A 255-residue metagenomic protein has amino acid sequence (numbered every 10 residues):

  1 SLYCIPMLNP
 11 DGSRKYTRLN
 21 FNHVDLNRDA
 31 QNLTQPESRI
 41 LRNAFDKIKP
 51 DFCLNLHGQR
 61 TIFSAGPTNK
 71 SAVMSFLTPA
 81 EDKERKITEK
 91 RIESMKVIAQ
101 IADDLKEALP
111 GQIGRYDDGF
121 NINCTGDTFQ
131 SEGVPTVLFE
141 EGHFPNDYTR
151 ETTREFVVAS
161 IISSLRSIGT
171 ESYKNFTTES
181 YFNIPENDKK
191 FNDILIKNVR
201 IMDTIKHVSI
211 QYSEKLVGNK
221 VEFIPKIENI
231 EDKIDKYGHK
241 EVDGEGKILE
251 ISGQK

Functional and structural regions predicted by a protein language model:
S1-G111: Active-site/substrate-binding loop(s) of hydrolase catalytic cores
I48, F76-K255: C-terminal accessory segments enriched in acidic
